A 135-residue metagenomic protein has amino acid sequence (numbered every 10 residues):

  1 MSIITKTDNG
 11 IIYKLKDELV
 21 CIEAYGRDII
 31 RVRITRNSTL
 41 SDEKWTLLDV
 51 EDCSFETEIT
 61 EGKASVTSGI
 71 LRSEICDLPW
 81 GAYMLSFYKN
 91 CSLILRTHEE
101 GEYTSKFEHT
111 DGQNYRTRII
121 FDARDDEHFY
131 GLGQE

Functional and structural regions predicted by a protein language model:
M1-E135: N-terminal accessory segment at the very beginning of proteins
